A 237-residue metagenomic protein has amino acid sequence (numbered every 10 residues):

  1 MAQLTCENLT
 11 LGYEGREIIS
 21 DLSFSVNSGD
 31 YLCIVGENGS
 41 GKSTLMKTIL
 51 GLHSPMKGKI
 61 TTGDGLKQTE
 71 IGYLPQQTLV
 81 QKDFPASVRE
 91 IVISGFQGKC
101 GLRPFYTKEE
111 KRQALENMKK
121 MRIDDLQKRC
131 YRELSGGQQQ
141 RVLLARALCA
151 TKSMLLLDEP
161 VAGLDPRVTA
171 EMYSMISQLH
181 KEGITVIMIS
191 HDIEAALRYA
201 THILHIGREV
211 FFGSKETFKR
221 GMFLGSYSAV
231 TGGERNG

Functional and structural regions predicted by a protein language model:
L50: Helix-to-loop junction immediately C-terminal to a conserved catalytic motif
G58-T69: Conserved ABC transporter NBD signature motif
K108-L126: Conserved ABC ATPase "signature" region
C130-L134, Q138: Conserved ABC ATPase signature
L155-D158: Catalytic Walker B motif of ABC-type/P-loop ATPase nucleotide-binding domains
S190-H191: H-loop/switch region of ABC-family ATPase nucleotide-binding domains
I203-E216: H-loop (His-switch) and adjacent beta-strand-loop-beta switch element of ABC-type ATPase nucleotide-binding domains
